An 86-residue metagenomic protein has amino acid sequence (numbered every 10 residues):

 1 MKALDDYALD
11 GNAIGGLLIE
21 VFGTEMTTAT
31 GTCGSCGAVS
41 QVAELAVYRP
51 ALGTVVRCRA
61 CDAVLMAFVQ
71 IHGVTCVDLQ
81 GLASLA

Functional and structural regions predicted by a protein language model:
A3, Y7-G11, E20-T28, A63: A charge-rich, low-complexity, intrinsically flexible signal that marks solvent-exposed coils, linkers, repeats
D10-G23, A38-E44: Short Cys/His-rich Zn2+-coordinating modules
C33-C36, C58-C61: Short cysteine-rich clusters marking metal-coordination/redox-active sites
V42-V47, F68-I71: Short Cys/His-rich "knuckle" micro-motifs
A46-V55: Short linker/helix segments within small regulatory modules
A60-C76: Short metal-binding segments enriched for Cys and/or His
L82-A86: Extended interfacial segments that mediate partner engagement and assembly in macromolecular machines
